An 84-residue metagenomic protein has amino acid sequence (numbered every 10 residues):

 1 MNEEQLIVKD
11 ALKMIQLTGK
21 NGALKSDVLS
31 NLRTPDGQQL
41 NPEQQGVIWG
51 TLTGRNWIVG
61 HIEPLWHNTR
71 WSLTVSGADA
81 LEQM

Functional and structural regions predicted by a protein language model:
M1-G19: Short alpha-helical segments that sit at the start of domains
N21-P35: Short acidic, hydrophobic short linear motifs in intrinsically disordered regions
Q38-R55: Short amphipathic alpha-helical interaction segments
T53-P64: A short, conserved structural fragment
L65-L73: Minor-groove-contacting beta-hairpin "wing" of winged helix-turn-helix DNA-binding domains
V75-M84: Short, amphipathic alpha-helical interaction segments positioned at domain boundaries
